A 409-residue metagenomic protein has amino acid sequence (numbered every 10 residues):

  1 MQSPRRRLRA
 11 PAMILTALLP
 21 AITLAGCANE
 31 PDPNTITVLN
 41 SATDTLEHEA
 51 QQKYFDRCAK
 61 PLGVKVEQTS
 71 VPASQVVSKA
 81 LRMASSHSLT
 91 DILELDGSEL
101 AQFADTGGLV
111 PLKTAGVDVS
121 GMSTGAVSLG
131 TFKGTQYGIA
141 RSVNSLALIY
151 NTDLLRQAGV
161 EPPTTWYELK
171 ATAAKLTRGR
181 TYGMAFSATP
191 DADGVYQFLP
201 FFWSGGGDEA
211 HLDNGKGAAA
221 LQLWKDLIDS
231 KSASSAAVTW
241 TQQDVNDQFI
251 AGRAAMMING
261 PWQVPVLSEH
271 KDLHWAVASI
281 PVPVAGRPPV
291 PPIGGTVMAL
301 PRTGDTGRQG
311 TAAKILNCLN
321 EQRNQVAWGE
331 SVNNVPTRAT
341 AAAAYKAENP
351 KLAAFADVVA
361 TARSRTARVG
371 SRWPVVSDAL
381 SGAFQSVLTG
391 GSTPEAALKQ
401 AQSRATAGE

Functional and structural regions predicted by a protein language model:
Q2-Q102, V284-G286, G307, T311 (+2 more regions): Conserved N-terminal structural module of periplasmic/extracytoplasmic solute-binding proteins
D56, P61, A158, D226-A233 (+1 more regions): Extracytoplasmic/periplasmic substrate-recognition and gating elements
R82-M83, T90-D91, V119-L154, R287-V290 (+1 more regions): A structural signal for short loop-to-beta-strand junctions that line the ligand-binding cleft of periplasmic/secreted
G97-S145, K170, G194-Q197, A276-A278 (+1 more regions): Hinge/lid segment of periplasmic solute-binding proteins
V110-T124, A188, W203-L223, S268-H270 (+5 more regions): Short, solvent-exposed loop/beta-turn-alpha elements that line the ligand-binding surface or hinge of extracytoplasmic
R156, V359-E409: Conserved C-terminal helix/tail region of periplasmic/extracytoplasmic solute-binding proteins
A173-L176, A210-V238: Glycine-centered hinge/linker elements that transmit conformational signals in sensory and ligand-binding systems
G329-A379: Long, aromatic- and glycine/proline-rich binding clefts that accommodate carbohydrate-like moieties
